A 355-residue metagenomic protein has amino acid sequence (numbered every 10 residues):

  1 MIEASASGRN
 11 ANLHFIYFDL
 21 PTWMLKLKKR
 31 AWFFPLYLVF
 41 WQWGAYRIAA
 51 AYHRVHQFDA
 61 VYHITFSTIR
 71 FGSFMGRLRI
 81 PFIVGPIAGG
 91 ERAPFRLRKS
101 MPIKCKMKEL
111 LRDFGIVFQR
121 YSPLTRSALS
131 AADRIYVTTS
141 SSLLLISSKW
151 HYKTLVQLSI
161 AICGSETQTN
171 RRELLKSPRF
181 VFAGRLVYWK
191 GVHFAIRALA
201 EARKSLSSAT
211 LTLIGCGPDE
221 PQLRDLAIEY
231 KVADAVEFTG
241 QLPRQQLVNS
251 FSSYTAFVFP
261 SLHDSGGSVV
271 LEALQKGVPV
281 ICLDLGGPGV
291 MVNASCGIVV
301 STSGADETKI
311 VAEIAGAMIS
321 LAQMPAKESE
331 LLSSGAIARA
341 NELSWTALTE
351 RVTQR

Functional and structural regions predicted by a protein language model:
H14-Y17, V84, F114-T169: Donor nucleotide-sugar binding/catalytic pocket of nucleotide-sugar-dependent glycosyltransferases
W43, R47, G90, M101-I135: Membrane-proximal helix-turn-helix segments that form the acceptor-binding/catalytic region of lipid-linked
P178, F182-K204, P218-R224: A conserved mid-protein helix/loop that constitutes part of the nucleotide-sugar donor-binding site
R224-L242: Nucleotide-activated donor-binding/catalytic signature segment of Leloir-type glycosyltransferases, i.e., the conserved
Q241-L242, N249-Y254: Short alpha-helical donor nucleotide-sugar binding micro-motif in glycosyltransferases
L262: Aromatic "clamp/platform" in nucleotide-sugar-dependent glycosyltransferases that forms part of the donor/acceptor
P279-C282, G289: Short hydrophobic beta-strand element within catalytic cores of glycosyltransferases and related nucleotide-activated
G289-S320: Change "using UDP/GDP/dTDP sugars" to "using nucleotide sugars
